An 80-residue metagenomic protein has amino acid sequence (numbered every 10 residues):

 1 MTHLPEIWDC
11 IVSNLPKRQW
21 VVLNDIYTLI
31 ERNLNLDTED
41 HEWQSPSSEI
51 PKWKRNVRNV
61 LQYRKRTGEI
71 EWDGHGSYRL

Functional and structural regions predicted by a protein language model:
M1-D25: Positively charged, polyanion-binding regions of nucleic-acid-associated proteins
T2, E31-R58: Short, positively charged loop/turn segments that connect secondary-structure elements
T28: Alpha-helical residues within the helix-turn-helix
H41, D73-H75: Residue-level detector of family-conserved "landmark" positions at structurally sensitive sites
N56-R66: Basic/aromatic recognition patch in beta-strand/loop cores that engages polyanionic ligands
K65-D73: A short, conserved structural fragment
G76-L80: Minor-groove-contacting beta-hairpin "wing" of winged helix-turn-helix DNA-binding domains
